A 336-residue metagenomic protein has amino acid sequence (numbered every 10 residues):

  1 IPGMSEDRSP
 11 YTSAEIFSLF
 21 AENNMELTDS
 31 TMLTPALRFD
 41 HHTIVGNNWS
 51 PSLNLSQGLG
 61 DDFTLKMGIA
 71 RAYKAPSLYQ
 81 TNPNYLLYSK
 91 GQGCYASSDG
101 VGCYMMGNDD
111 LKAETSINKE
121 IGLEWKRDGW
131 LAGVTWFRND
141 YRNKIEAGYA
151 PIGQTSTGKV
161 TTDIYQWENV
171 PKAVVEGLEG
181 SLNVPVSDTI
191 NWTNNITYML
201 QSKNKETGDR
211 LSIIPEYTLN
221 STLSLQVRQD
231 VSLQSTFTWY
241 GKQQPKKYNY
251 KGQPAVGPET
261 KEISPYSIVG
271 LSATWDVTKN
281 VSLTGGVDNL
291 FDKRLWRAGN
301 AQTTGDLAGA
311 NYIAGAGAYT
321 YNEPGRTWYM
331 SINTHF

Functional and structural regions predicted by a protein language model:
I1-Y11, Y79-D109, E146-Q166, K205 (+2 more regions): Solvent-exposed loop segments that connect transmembrane elements
R8, T12-S13, S18-F20, N108-K112 (+6 more regions): Outer membrane beta-barrel strand-and-loop segments of large Gram-negative receptors, especially TonB-dependent
P10-S56, V184-T197: Surface-exposed extracellular loop regions of Gram-negative outer-membrane beta-barrel proteins
L19-M25, L53-Q57, I121-W125, G180-V184 (+5 more regions): Residues on the lipid-exposed face of transmembrane beta-strands in outer-membrane beta-barrel proteins
E26-L33, W136-Y141, I152, T157-N249 (+1 more regions): Gram-negative outer-membrane beta-barrel transporters
S30-L33, D62-L65, G129-A132, D188-W192 (+4 more regions): Repeated loop/turn-to-beta-strand initiation elements of outer-membrane beta-barrel proteins
P35-F39, M67-R71, Q80, V134-R138 (+3 more regions): Transmembrane beta-barrel strands of outer-membrane/channel proteins
Y73, R142, W239-K251, T274-F336: C-terminal beta-signal and adjacent terminal beta-strands/loops of Gram-negative outer-membrane beta-barrel proteins
